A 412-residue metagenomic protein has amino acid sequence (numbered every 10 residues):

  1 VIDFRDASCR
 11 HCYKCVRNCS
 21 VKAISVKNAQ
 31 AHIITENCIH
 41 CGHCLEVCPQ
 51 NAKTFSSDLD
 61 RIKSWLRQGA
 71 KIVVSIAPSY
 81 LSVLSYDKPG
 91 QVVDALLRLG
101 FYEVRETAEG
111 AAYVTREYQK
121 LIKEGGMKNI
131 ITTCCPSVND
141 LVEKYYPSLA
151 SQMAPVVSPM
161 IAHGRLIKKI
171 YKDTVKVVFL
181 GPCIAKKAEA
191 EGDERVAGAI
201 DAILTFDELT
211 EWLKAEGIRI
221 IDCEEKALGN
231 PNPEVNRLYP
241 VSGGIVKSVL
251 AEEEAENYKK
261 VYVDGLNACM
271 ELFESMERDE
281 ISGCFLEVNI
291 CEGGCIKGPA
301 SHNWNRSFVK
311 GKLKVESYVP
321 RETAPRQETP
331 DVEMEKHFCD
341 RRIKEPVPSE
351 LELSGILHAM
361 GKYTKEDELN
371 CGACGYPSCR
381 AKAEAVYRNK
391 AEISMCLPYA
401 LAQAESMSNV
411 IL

Functional and structural regions predicted by a protein language model:
V1, D6-S8, R278, G355-I356: Short secondary-structure boundary micro-motifs
V1-F4, R10-I34, I39, H43-L59 (+2 more regions): Iron-sulfur cluster-binding cysteine motifs and their immediate structural context in ferredoxin-like electron-transfer
S56-H358, K362-L369, P377-E392, L397-A400: Iron-sulfur-associated redox domains of electron-transfer enzymes in respiratory and anaerobic energy metabolism
A404-L412: Heptad-repeat alpha-helical coiled-coil signal-transmission segments
